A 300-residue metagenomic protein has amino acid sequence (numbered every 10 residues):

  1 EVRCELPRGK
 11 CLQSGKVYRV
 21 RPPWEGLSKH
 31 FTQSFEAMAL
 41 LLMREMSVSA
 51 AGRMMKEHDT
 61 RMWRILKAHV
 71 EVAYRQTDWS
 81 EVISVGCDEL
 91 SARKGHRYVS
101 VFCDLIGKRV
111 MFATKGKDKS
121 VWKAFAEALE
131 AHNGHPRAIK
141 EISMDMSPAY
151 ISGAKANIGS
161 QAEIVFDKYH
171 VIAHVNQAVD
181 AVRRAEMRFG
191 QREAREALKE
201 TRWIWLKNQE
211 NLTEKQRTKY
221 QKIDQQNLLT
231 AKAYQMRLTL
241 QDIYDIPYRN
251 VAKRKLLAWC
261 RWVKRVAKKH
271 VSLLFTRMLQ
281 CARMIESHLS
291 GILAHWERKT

Functional and structural regions predicted by a protein language model:
E1-H96, R137: Short, positively charged, Gly/Tyr-enriched micro-motifs that form contact patches at catalytic or ligand/partner
P22, V85, R109, I164-F166: Residue-level signal for pocket-adjacent positions within structured domains
P22-H30, I106-K119: Glycine-rich phosphate-binding "P-loop"
Q33, I65, G116-K123: Conserved phosphate-coordination/catalytic loops
H69, V101-F102, A156-A162, V179-R184: Short secondary-structure boundary/capping segments
K94-H96, D104-L105, K115, K123 (+4 more regions): Acidic/histidine-rich catalytic cores and adjacent linkers of DNA breakage/strand-transfer/modification proteins
V171-R192: Short alpha-helix plus adjacent loop in nuclease-associated cores
